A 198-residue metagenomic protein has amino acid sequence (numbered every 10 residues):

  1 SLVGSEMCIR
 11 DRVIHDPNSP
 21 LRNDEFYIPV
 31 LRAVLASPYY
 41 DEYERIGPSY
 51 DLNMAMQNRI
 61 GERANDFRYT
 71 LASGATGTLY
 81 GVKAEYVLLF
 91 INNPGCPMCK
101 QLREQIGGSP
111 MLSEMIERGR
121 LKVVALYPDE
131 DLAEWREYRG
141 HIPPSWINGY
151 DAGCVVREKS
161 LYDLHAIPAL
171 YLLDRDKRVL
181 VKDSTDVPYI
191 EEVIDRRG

Functional and structural regions predicted by a protein language model:
L2-C8: Short, small-residue-biased leader/transition segments that mark boundaries at the very start of proteins
R22-N53: Non-catalytic accessory segments flanking enzyme active sites
Y43-Y80, Q101, E192-D195: N-terminal "domain-start" segment that seeds a small globular fold
A64-N65, Y86-V87, I167-P168: Short loop/turn microsegments at loop-to-beta-strand junctions
T78-G107, K122-V124: Short active-site neighborhood of thiol/selenol oxidoreductases, capturing the structured segment around
Q101-G140, C154-K159: Structural microenvironment flanking redox-active thiols in thiol-disulfide oxidoreductases
R136-Y171, R175-D176: Short, internal strand/loop/helix patches that form the active-site neighborhood or redox-interaction surface
A166-A169, R175-G198: Non-catalytic, surface beta->alpha helical segment in thiol-disulfide oxidoreductase systems
